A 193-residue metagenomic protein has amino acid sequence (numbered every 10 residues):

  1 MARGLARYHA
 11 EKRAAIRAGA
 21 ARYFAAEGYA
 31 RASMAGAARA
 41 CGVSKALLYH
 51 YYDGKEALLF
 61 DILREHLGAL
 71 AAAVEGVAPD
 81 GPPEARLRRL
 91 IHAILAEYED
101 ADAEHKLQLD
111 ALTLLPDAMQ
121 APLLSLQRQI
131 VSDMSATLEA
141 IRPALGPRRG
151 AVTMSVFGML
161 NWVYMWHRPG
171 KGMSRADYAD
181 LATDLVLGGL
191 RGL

Functional and structural regions predicted by a protein language model:
M1-E11: N-terminal intrinsically disordered/low-complexity leader segments
M1-R3, A96, D100, V131-A140 (+2 more regions): C-terminal peripheral helix-coil segments that are non-catalytic and often amphipathic
A2, A15, G19-A57, D61: Helix-turn-helix
E11-A21, A37, I62-V74, M134: Generic hydrophobic, amphipathic alpha-helix propensity
A26-A30, D80, A101: Short coil/turn segments at alpha/beta junctions that flank glycine-rich nucleotide-binding fingerprints
D61, E75-D100, T153-V156: Hydrophobic alpha-helical connector segments
G68-A71, D117-R142, G150-M154, D177-D180 (+2 more regions): Amphipathic alpha-helical packing segments from all-alpha helical-bundle domains
E99-A118, M165: Amphipathic alpha-helical segments used for helix-helix packing
